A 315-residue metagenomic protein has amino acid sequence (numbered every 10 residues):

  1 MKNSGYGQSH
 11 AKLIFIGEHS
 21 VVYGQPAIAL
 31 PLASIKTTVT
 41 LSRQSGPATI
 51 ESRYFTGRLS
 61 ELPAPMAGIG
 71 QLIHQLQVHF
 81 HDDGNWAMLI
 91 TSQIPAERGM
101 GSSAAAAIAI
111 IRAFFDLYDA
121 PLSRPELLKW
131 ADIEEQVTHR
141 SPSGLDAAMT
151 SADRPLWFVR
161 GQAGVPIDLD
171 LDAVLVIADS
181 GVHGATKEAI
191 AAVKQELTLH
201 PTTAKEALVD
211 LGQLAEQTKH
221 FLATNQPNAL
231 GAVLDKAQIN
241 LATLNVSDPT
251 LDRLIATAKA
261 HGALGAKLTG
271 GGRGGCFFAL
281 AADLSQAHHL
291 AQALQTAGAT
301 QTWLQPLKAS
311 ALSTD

Functional and structural regions predicted by a protein language model:
K2-H10, I14, V22, T40-A67 (+5 more regions): C-terminal nucleotide
I14-F15, H19-P31: N-terminal phosphate-binding or glycine-rich loops at protein starts, especially the Walker A/P-loop of NTPases
P26-S42: Short catalytic helix/loop segments, enriched in acidic residues and glycine and frequently bearing histidine
H79-R98, W130: Glycine- and acidic-rich phosphate- and metal-coordinating loops
G99, C276-F278: Short aromatic/hydrophobic contact patches that present stacked aromatics for nucleic-acid/ligand binding
M100-A120: DPxDG-like acidic metal-binding loop motif
M100-S102, A266-G272: Short glycine/threonine-rich catalytic loop with a Thr-x-Gly-x-Asp
